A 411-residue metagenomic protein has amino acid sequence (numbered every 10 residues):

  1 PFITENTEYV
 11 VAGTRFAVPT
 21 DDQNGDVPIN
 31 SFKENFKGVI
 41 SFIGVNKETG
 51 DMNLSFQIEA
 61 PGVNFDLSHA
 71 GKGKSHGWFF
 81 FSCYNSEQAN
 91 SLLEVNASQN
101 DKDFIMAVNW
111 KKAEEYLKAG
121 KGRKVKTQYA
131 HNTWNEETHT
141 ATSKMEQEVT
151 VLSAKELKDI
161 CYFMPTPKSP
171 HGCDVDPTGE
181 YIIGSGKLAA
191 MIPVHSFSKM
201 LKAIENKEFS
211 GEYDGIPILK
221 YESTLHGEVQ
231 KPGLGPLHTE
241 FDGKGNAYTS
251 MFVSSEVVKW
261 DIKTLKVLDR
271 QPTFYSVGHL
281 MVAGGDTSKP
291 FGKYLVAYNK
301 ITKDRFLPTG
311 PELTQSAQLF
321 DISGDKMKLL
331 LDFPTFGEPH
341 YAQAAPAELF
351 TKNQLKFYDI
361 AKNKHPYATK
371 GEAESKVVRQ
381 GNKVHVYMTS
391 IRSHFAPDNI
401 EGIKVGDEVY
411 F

Functional and structural regions predicted by a protein language model:
P1-Y387, N399, E408: Predominantly soluble domains enriched in secretory-pathway, periplasmic, or organellar proteins
T389-F395: Short, solvent-exposed loop/edge segments of extracellular or virion-exposed proteins
A396-G402: Short beta-strand segments of immunoglobulin-like
K404-Y410: Short coil/turn motif common to extracellular beta-sandwich-like domains
